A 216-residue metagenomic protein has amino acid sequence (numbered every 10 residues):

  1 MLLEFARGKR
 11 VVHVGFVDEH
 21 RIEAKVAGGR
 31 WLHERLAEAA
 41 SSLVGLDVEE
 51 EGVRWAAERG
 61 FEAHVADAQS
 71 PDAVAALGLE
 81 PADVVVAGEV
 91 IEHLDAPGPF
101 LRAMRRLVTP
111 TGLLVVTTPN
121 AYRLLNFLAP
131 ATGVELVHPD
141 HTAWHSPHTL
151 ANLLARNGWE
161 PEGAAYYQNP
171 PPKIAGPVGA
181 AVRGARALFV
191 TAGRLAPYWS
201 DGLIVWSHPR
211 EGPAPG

Functional and structural regions predicted by a protein language model:
M1-R10, V26-L32: Conserved alpha-helix/loop element of class I SAM-dependent methyltransferases that forms part of the SAM/SAH-binding
L2, L36, M104: Class I S-adenosylmethionine-dependent transferase superfamily signal
G8, D67, A82-D83: Local beta-strand N-terminus motif with an aromatic residue
V12, V44, E162: Conserved beta-strand positions in the Rossmann-like core of class I SAM-dependent methyltransferases
F16-A73: Class I SAM-dependent methyltransferase SAM/SAH-binding core
A24, W55, A63, D95-P215: S-adenosyl-L-methionine-dependent methyltransferase catalytic module, highlighting the catalytic core
V74-V85: A short acidic, Gly/Pro-enriched loop at the edge of an enzyme's catalytic core that lines a small-molecule cofactor
D83-D95: A short SAM/SAH-binding and catalytic strip from SAM-dependent methyltransferases
